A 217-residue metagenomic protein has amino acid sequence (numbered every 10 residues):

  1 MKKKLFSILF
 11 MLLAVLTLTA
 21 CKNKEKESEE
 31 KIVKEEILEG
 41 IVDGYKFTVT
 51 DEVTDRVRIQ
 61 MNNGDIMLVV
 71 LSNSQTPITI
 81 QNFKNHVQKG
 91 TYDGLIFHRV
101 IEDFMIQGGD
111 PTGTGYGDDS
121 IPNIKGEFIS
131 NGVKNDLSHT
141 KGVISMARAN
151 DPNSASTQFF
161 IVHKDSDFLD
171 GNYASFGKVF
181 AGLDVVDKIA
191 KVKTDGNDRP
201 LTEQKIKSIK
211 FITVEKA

Functional and structural regions predicted by a protein language model:
M1-K2: N-terminal secretory signal peptides that target proteins for export/translocation
L5-L9, L16-A217: Cyclophilin-like peptidyl-prolyl cis-trans isomerases
